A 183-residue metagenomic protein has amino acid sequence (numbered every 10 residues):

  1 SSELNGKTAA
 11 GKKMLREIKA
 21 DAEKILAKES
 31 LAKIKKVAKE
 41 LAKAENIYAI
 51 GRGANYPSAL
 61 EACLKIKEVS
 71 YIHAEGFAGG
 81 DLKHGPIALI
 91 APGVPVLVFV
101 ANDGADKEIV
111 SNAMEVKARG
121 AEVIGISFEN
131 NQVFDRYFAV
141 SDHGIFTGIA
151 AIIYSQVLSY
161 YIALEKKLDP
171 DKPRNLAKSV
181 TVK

Functional and structural regions predicted by a protein language model:
S1-K183: A SIS-like phosphosugar-recognition module
